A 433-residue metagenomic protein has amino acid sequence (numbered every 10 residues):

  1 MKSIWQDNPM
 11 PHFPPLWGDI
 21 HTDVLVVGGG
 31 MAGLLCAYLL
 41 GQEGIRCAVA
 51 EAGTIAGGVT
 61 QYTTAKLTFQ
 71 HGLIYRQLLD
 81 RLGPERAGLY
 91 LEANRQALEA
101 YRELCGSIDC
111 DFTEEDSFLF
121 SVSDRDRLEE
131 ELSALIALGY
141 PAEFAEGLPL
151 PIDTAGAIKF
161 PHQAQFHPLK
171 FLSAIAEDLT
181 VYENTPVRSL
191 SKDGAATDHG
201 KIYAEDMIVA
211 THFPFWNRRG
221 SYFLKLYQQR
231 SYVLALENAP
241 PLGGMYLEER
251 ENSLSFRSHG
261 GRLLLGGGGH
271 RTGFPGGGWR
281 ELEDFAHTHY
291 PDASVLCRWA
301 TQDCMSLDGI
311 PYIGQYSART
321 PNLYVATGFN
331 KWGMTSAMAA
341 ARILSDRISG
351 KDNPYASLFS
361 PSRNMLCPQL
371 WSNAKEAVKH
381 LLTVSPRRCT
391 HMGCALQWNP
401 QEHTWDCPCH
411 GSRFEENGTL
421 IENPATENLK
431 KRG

Functional and structural regions predicted by a protein language model:
M1-V24: Extreme N-terminal leader/targeting segments of oxidoreductases
K2-Q6, L73-D80, R102-F171: Flavin (FAD/FMN) cofactor-binding and adjacent substrate-gating region of FAD-dependent oxidoreductase domains
T22-V49: N-terminal Rossmann-like FAD-binding beta1-loop-alpha1 element of flavoenzymes
Q42-Y62: Glycine-rich FAD pyrophosphate-binding loop
Y62-A93: Glycine-rich active-site loop/strand segments that organize a redox cofactor
A134, A157-D206, A210: Helical element adjacent to the flavin cofactor pocket in flavoenzyme catalytic cores
L190-K192, A196-H259, L263-G266: Flavin-dependent oxidoreductases
R250-E251, W279-E281, Y290-N373, S385: C-terminal catalytic lobe of FAD-dependent flavoproteins
